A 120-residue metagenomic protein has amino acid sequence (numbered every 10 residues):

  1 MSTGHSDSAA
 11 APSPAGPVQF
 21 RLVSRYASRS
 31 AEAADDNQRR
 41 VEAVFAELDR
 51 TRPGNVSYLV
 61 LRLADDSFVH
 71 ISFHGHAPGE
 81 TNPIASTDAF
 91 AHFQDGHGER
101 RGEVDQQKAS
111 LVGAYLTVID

Functional and structural regions predicted by a protein language model:
M1-F20, A27-S28, V56-S67, F90-D120: Glycine-rich beta-strand-turn "strand-cap" elements at beta-sheet edges
P17, Q38-V41: Onset of an N-terminal alpha helix
R25-S30, S72-H76: Short beta-strand-to-loop capping motifs
A27-R39: Short, surface-exposed ligand-recognition loops at beta-strand->loop->(often short) alpha-helix junctions that present
A31, A77-E80, Y115: A short local loop/turn or secondary-structure capping micro-motif enriched for an aromatic residue
A43, E47-V56, F73-K108: An amphipathic, aromatic/His-enriched active-site/gating alpha helix that lines ligand/cofactor pockets
